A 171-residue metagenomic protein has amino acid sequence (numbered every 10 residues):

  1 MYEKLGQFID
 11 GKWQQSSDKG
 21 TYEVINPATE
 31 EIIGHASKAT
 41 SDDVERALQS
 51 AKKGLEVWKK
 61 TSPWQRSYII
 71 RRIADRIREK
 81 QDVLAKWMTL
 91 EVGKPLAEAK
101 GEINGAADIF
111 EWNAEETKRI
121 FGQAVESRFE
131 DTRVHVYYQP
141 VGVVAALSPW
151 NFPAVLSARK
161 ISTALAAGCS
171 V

Functional and structural regions predicted by a protein language model:
M1, T40, V92, V125 (+1 more regions): Residue-level signature of the cytosolic catalytic core of signaling kinases
M1-A28: Hydrophobic face of amphipathic alpha-helices that form TPR/SEL1-like repeat modules and related alpha-solenoid
I9, D18, I32, E91 (+3 more regions): Short glycine/serine/threonine-biased micro-segments
E23-V24, S41-V44, A154: A short local loop/turn or secondary-structure capping micro-motif enriched for an aromatic residue
N26, K38, Y138: Conserved strand-loop elements at the edges of beta-sheets that form or border functional pockets
E31-F121, D131: Glycine-rich loop-to-alpha-helix module at the N-terminal edge of alpha/beta enzyme cores
Q123-V171: Conserved small-residue-rich beta-alpha loop and adjacent elements that most often cradle the phosphate/pyrophosphate
